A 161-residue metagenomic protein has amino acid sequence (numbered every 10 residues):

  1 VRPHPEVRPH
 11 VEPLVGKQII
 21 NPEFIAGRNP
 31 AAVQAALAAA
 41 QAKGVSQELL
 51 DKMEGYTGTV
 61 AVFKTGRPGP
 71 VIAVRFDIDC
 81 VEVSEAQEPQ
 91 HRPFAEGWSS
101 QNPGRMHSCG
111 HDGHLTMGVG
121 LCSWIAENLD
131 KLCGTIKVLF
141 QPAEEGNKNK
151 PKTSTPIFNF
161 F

Functional and structural regions predicted by a protein language model:
V1-H107, G120, W124-C133: Acidic/His- and Gly-rich active-site-bordering loop/insert found across diverse amide/peptide-bond hydrolases
D112-F161: Acidic/histidine-rich catalytic neighborhood of metal-dependent amide-processing enzymes
